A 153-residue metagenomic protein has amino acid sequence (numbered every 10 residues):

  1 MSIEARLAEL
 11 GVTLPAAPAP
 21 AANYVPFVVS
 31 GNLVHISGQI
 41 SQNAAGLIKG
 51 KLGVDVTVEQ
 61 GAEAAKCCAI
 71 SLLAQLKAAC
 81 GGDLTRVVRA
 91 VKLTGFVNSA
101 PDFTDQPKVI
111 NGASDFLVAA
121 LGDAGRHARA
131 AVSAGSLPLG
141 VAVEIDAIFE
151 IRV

Functional and structural regions predicted by a protein language model:
M1-V153: Short, polar/acidic, helix-capping and beta-turn segments at strand->helix junctions that line the mouths
